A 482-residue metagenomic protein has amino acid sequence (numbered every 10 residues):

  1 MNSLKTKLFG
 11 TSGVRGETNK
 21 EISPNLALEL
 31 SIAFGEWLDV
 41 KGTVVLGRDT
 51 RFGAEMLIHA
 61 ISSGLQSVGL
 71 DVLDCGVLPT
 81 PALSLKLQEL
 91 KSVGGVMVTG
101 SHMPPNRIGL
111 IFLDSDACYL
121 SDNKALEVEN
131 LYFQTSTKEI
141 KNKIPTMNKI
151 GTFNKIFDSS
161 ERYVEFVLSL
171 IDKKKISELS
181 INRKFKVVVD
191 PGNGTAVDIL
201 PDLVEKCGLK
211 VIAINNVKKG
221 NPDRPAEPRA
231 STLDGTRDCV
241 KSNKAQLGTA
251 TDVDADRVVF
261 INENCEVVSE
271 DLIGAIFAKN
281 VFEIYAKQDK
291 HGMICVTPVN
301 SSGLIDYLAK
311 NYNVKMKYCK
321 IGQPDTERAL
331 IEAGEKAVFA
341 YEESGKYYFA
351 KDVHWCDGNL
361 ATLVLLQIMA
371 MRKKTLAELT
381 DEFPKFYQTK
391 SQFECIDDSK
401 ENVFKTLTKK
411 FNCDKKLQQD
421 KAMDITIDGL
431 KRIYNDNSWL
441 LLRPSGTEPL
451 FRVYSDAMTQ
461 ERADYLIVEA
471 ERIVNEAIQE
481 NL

Functional and structural regions predicted by a protein language model:
M1-V68, G94, T152-V187: An N-terminal, well-structured beta->alpha segment
N2-L4, E17, I108-V240: Gly/Ser/Thr-enriched, mixed-charge loops and adjacent short helices that form phosphate/oxyanion-binding elements
I32, V40-I108, D202-I261: N-terminal small/polar loop signature for handling phosphorylated ligands or for N-terminal nucleophile
G47-D49, V189-P191, N262, K351 (+1 more regions): Short glycine-centered, acidic/aromatic-flanked micro-motifs in structured strand/loop junctions that mark active-site
F112-S115, V259-E263, Y348-A350: Short beta-strand-to-turn element immediately C-terminal to the catalytic PLP-Schiff-base lysine in fold type I
L126-E165, E263-Y341, Y347-F349: Proline/glycine-rich low-complexity loops and linkers
L247, Q288-L482: Phosphate-binding and adjacent anionic-ligand microenvironments
